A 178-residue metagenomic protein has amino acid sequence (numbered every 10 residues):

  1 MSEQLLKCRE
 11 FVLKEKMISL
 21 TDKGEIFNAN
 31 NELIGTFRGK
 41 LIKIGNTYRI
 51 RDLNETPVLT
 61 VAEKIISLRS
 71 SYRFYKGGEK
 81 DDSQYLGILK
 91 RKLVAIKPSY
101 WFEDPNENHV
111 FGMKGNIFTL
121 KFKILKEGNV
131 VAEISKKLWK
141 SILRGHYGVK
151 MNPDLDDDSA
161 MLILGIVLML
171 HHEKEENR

Functional and structural regions predicted by a protein language model:
M1-R178: Intrinsically disordered, low-complexity proline/glycine-rich segments
